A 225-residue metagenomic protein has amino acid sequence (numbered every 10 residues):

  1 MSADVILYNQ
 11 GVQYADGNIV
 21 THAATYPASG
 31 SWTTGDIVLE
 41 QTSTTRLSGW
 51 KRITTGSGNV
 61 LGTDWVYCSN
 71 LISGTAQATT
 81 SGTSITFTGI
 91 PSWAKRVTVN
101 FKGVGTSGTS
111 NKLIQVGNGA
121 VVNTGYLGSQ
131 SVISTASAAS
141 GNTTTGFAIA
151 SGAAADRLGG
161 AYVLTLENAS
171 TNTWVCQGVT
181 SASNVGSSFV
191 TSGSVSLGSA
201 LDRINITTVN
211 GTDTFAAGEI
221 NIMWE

Functional and structural regions predicted by a protein language model:
M1-N18, T54-S69: Short, low-complexity N-terminal tether/leader segments at secretion or assembly junctions of large, surface-exposed
N18-A24, S29, T33-E40, K51-T54 (+1 more regions): Surface-exposed molecular-recognition determinants
S43-R46: Short, charged beta-turn/beta-strand-edge "cap" motif at the junction between a beta-strand and an adjacent loop
